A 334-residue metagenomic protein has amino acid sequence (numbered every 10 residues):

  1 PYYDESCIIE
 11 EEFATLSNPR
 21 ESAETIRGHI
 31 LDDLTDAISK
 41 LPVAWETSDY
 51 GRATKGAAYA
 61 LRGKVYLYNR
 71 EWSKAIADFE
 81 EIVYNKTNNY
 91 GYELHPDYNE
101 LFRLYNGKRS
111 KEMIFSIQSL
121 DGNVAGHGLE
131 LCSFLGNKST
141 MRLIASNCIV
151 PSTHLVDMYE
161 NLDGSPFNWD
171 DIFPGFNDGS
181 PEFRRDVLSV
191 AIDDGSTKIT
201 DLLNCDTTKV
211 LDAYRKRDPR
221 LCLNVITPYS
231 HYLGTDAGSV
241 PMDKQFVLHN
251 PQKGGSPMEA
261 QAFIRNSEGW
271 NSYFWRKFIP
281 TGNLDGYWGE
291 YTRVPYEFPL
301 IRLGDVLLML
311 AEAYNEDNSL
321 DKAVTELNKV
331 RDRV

Functional and structural regions predicted by a protein language model:
P1-K55, Y59, Y66-K74, D78-T87 (+5 more regions): Aromatic-anchored glycine-rich loop motif in surface-exposed flexible loops
G56-Y59, K64-P257: An aromatic- and glycine-enriched ligand-binding surface/loop that stacks and positions planar moieties
